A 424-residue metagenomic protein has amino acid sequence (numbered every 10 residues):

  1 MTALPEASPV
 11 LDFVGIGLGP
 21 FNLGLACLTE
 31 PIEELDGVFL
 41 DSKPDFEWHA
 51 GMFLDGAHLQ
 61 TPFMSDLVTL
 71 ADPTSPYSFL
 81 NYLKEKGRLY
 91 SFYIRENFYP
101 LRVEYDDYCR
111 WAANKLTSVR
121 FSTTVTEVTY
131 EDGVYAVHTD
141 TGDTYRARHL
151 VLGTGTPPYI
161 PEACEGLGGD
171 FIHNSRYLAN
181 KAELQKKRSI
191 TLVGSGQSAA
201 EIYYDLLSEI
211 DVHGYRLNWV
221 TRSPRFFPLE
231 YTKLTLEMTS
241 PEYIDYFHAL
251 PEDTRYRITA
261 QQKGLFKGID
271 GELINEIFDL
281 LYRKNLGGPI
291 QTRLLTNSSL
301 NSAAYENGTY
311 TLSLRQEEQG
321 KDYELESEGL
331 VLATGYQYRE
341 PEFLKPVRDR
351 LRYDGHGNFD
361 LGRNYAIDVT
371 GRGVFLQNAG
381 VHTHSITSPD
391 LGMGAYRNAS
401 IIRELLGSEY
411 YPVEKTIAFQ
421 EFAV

Functional and structural regions predicted by a protein language model:
M1-P44, W48-A50, F92-Q197, E201-V424: Flavin (primarily FAD) cofactor-binding/catalytic cores of flavoenzymes
D55-P62, T69-P73: Nucleotide/phosphate-binding site architecture used for ATP/NTP-dependent chemistry
L70-V103: A conserved beta-strand/loop capping segment in the N-terminal third of enzymes that catalyze redox or closely related
